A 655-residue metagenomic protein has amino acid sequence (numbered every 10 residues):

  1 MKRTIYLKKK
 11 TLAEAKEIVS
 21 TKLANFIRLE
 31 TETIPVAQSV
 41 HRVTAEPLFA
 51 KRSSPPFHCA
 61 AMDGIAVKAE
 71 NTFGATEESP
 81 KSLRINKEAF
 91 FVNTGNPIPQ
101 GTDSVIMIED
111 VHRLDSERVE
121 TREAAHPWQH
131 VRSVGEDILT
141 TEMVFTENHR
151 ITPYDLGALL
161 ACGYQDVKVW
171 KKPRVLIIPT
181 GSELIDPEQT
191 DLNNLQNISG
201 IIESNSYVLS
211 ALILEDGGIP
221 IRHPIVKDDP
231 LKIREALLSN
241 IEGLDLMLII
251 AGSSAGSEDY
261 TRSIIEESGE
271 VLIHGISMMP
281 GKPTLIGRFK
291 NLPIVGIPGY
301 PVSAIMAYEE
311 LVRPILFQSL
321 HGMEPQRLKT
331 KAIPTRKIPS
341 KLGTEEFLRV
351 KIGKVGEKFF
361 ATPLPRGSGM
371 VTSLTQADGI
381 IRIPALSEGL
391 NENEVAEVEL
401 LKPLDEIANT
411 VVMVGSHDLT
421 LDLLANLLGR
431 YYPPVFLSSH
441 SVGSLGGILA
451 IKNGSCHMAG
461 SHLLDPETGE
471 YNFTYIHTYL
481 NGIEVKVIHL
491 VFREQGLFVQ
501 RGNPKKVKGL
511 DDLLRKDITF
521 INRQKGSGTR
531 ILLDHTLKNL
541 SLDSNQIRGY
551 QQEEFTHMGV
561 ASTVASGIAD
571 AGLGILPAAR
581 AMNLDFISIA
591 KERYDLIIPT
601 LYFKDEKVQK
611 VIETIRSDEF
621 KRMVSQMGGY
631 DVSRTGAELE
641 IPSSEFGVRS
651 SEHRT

Functional and structural regions predicted by a protein language model:
K2-D166, K331-T335, I383-A385, V395: Phosphate-interaction motifs
A13-K16, I27, E32-A37, H41 (+5 more regions): Flexible glycine/proline-rich
S133-I249, T410-V435, S439: Phosphate-binding glycine-rich loops and their immediate beta-loop-alpha structural context
A408-H417, D511-I531: Short loop->beta-strand "edge-of-pocket" segments that line small-molecule binding or catalytic clefts across diverse
L423-P433, L510-D511, R523-K525, T529-Q552: Ligand-binding cleft/hinge of the Venus flytrap
R430-D512: N-terminal segment of the mature folded domain
G460-T478, A561-A590: A ligand-binding cleft/hinge motif common to bilobed small-molecule-binding domains
N481-E494, L584-E613: Periplasmic-binding protein-like
